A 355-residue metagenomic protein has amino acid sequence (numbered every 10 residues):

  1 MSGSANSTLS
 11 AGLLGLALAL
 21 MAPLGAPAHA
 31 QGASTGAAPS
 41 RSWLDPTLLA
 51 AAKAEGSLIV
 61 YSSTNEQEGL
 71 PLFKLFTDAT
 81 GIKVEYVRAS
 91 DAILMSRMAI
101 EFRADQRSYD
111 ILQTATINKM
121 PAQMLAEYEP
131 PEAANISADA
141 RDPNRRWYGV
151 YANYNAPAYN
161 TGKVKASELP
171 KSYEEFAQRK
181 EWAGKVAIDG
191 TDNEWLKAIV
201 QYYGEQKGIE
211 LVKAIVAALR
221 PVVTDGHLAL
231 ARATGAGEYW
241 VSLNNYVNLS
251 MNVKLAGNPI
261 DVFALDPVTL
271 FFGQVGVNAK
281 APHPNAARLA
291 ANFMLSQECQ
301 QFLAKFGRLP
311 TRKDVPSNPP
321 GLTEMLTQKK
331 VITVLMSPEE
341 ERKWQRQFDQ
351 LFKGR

Functional and structural regions predicted by a protein language model:
A11-P23: Bacterial N-terminal signal peptides
A30-I59, T77-D78, Q178-A183: Immediate post-signal peptide segment of exported/extracytoplasmic ligand-binding proteins
I59-K74, E85-R103, R107-E238: Extracytoplasmic ligand-binding site segments that recognize negatively charged/polar headgroups
T116-P121, W240-P259: A ligand-binding cleft/hinge motif common to bilobed small-molecule-binding domains
A138, A152-N153, V212-V216, P221-T224 (+4 more regions): Periplasmic-binding protein-like
A156-K163, V200-Q201, F271-H283, F302-K305: A bilobed periplasmic-binding-protein/Venus flytrap-type ligand-binding module shared by bacterial periplasmic
E181-T191, M294-S317: Periplasmic-binding protein-like
N318-R355: Extracellular/periplasmic bilobal clamshell ligand-binding domains
